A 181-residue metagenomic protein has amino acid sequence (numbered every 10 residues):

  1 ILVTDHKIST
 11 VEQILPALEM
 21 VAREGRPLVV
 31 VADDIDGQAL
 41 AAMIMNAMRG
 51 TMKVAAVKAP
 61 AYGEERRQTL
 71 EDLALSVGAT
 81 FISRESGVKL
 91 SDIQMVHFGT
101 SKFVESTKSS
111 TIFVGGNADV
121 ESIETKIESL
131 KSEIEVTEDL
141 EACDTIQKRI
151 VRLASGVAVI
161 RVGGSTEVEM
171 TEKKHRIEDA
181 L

Functional and structural regions predicted by a protein language model:
I1-L181: Core, soluble structural subunits of large cytosolic macromolecular machines
